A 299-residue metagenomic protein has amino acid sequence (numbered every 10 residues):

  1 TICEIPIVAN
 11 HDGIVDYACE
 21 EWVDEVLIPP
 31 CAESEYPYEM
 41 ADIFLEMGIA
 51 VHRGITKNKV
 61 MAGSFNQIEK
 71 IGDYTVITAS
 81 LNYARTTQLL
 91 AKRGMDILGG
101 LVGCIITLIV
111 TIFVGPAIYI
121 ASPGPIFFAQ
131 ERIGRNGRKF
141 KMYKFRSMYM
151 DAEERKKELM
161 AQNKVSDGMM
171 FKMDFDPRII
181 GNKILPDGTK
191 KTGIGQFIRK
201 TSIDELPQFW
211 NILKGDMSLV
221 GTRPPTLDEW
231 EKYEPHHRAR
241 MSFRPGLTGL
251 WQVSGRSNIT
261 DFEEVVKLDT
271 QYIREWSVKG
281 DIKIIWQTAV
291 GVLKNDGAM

Functional and structural regions predicted by a protein language model:
T1, N58-K59, F65-I68, F127-K190 (+1 more regions): Short, glycine-rich, amphipathic interfacial segments at transmembrane boundaries or analogous
T1-L108: N-terminal hydrophobic signal-anchor/signal peptide
M47-G48, R53-K57, D204-I212, V253-I259: Hydrophobic alpha-helical segments characteristic of transmembrane helices
T87-R155, N211, V278, K283-M299: A hydrophobic, helix-centered structural microdomain
G168-F243, I284-V292: A short, structured surface patch at a secondary-structure boundary
T270-G280: Short, flexible active-site recognition loops that position polar ligands and cofactors
